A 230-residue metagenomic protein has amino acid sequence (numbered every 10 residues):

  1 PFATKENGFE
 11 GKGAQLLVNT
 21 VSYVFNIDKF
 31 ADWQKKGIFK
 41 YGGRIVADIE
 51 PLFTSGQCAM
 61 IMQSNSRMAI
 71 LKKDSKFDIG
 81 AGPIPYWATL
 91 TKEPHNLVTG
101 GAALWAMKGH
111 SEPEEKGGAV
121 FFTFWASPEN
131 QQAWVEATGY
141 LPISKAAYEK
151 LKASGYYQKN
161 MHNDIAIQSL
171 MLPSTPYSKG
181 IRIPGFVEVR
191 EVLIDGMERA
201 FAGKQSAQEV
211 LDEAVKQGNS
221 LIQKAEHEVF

Functional and structural regions predicted by a protein language model:
P1-K12, D28, E93-K108, E188-E198: Periplasmic solute-binding protein
G8-G43: Glycine-centered hinge/linker elements that transmit conformational signals in sensory and ligand-binding systems
D28, W33-K40, K73-L141, S174-K179 (+1 more regions): Extracytoplasmic/periplasmic substrate-recognition and gating elements
Y41-S55: Short helix-initiation/N-cap motifs at beta->coil->alpha
V46, Q63-M68, P83-P85, G100-A102: Beta->alpha turn/N-cap motifs
F53, A207-N219: Short, well-structured alpha-helical segments that form the helix of a local strand-helix-strand
S55-S64, F77: Alpha-to-beta junction loops
E136-D195, R199, K224-F230: Long, aromatic- and glycine/proline-rich binding clefts that accommodate carbohydrate-like moieties
